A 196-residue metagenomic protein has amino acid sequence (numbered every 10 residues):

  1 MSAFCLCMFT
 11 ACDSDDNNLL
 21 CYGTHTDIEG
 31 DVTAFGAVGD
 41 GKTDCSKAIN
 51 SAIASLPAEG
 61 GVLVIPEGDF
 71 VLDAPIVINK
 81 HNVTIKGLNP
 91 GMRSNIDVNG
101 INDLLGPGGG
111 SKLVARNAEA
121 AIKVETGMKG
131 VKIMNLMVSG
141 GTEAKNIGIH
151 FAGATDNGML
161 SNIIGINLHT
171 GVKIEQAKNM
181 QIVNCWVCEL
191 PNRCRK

Functional and structural regions predicted by a protein language model:
M1-C5: Sec-dependent N-terminal signal peptides
C7-A11: C-terminal motif of bacterial Sec signal peptides marking the signal peptidase cleavage site
D13-D15: Bacterial signal peptide processing site
N17-A48: Right-handed parallel beta-helix/beta-solenoid
D27, G60, E67, D73 (+8 more regions): Surface-exposed or flexible loop/turn and strand-edge residues in extracellular/cell-surface modules
N50-I53, P57-D103, S111-A118, M137-V138: N-terminal extracellular ligand-recognition/capping segment immediately after the signal peptide
P75-N79, M92-L105, A120-G127, K145-A154 (+2 more regions): Glycine-rich beta-solenoid repeat tracts in large extracellular/virion proteins
N82-L88, K129-G140, D156-H169, K178-K196: Right-handed parallel beta-helix
